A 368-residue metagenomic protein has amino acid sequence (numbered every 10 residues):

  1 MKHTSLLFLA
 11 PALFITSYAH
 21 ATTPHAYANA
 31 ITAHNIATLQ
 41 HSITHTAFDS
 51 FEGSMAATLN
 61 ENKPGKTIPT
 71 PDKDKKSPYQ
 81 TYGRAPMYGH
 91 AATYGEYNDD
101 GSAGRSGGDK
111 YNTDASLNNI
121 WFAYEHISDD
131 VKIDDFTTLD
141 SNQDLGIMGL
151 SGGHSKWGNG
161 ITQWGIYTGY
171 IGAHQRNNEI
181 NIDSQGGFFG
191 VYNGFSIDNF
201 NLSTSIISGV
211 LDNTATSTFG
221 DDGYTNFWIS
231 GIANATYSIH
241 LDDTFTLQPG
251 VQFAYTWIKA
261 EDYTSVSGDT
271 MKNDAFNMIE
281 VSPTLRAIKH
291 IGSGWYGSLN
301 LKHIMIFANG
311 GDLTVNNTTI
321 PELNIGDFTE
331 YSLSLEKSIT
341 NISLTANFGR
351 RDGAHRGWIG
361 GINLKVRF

Functional and structural regions predicted by a protein language model:
M1-T23: Classical Sec-dependent N-terminal signal peptides that target proteins to the secretory pathway
P24-L39: Short N-terminal segments immediately surrounding and downstream of signal-peptide cleavage
T46-A47, L59: Basic, Lys/Arg-rich alpha-helical nucleic-acid-recognition elements, primarily the DNA-binding modules of transcription
S54-I239, N347-A354: Outer membrane beta-barrel translocator domains of Type V secretion systems
N118-F122, T162-I166, F189-V191, F200-T204 (+7 more regions): Transmembrane beta-strands of outer-membrane beta-barrel proteins
D134-S141, N178-I182, D212-T225, K259-N277 (+1 more regions): Solvent-exposed, glycine/polar-rich loop segments of beta-barrel outer-membrane systems
M148-G152, F195-L202, S208-D212, Y237 (+7 more regions): Membrane-insertion modules used to breach or fuse lipid bilayers
G158, G194, M271-F368: Outer membrane beta-barrel transmembrane domains
